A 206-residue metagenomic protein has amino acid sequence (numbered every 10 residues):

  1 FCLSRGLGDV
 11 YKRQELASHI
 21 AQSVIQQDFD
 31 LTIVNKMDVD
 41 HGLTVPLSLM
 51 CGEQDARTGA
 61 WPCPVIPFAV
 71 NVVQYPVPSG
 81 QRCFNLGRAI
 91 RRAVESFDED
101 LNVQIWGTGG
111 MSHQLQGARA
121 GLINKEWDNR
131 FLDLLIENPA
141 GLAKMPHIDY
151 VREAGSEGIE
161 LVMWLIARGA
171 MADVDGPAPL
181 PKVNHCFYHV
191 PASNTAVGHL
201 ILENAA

Functional and structural regions predicted by a protein language model:
F1-L7, Y11: Single conserved hydrophobic/aromatic residue that forms the stacking wall/gate of nucleotide- or nucleobase-binding
K12-L43: Structured beta-strand-rich core segments of catalytic domains in phosphoester-bond hydrolases
Q22-L31, R57-W61, R88-Q104, D173-P177 (+1 more regions): Secondary-structure boundary elements
V34-D98: Glycine-rich phosphate- or other oxyanion-binding loops that anchor nucleotides, phosphorylated ligands
P78-D128: Active-site beta-strand/loop microenvironment that shapes enzyme catalytic pockets
R119-K144: Gly/Ser/Thr-rich active-site loops/lids in small-molecule metabolic enzymes that frequently grip phosphoryl groups
K144-R168: Active site of divalent-metal-dependent phosphoester/diester hydrolases
V174-A206: Long, Lys/Arg- and hydrophobic-enriched amphipathic alpha-helices
